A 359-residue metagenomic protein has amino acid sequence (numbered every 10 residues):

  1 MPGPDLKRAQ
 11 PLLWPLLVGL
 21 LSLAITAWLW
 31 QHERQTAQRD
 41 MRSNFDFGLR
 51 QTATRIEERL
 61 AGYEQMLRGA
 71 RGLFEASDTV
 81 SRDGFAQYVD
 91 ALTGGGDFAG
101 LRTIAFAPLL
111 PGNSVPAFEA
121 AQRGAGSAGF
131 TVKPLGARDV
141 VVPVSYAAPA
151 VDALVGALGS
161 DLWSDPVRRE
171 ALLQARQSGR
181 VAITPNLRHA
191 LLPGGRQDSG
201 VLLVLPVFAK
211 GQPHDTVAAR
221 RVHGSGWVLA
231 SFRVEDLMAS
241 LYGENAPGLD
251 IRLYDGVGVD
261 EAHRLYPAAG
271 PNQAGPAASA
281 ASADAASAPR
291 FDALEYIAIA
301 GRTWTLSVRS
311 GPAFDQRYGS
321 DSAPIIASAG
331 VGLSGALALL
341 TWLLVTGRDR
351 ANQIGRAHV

Functional and structural regions predicted by a protein language model:
M1-D5, G311-F314: Juxtamembrane low-complexity tails/linkers enriched in Ser/Thr-Pro and polybasic
G3-Q35, S328-A338: Extreme N-terminal signal-anchor transmembrane helix of membrane signaling/transducer proteins, especially in bacteria
Q31, R42-R50, E75-V308: Intrinsically disordered, low-complexity polar/acidic regions
Q35-S43, L343-H358: Cytosolic signal-transmission helices at domain junctions
A37, M41, V308, F314-D315: Juxtamembrane amphipathic/coiled-coil helical coupling segments that flank and transmit signals to/from transmembrane
F45-D78: N-terminal alpha-helical signal peptides/signal-anchor transmembrane segments
I251-Y254, R264, I326-T346, R350-N352: Extended mid-to-C-terminal alpha-helical interaction segments
G311-S328: Membrane-interface helix-start motif
